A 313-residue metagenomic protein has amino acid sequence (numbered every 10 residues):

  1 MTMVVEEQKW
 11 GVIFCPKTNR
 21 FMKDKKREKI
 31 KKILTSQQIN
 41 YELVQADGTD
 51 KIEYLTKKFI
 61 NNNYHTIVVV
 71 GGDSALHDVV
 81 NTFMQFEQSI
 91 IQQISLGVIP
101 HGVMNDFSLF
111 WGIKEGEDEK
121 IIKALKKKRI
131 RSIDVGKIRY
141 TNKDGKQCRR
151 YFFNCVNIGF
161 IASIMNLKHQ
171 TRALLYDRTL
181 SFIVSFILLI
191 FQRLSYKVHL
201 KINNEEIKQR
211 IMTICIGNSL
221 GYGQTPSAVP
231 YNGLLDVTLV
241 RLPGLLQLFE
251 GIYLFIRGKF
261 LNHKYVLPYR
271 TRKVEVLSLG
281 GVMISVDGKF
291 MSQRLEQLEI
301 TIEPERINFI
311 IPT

Functional and structural regions predicted by a protein language model:
M1-V70, N81: ATP/NTP phosphate-donor binding region
D24-K26, V80-F83, L109-W111, S227-A228: Short amphipathic alpha-helical segments
Q37, Q85, S89-M212: Catalytic core of DAGKc-family lipid kinases
A75-V79, I133: Short glycine/serine/threonine-rich phosphate/pyrophosphate-binding segments that cradle anionic phosphate groups
N157, I161, C215-P226: Glycine-rich phosphate/pyrophosphate-binding beta-alpha loops
R172-L180, S227-L248: Gly/Ser/Thr-rich active-site loops/lids in small-molecule metabolic enzymes that frequently grip phosphoryl groups
I202, K208, N232, L239-T313: ATP/nucleoside-binding phosphotransfer catalytic cores, i.e., glycine-rich phosphate-binding loops
